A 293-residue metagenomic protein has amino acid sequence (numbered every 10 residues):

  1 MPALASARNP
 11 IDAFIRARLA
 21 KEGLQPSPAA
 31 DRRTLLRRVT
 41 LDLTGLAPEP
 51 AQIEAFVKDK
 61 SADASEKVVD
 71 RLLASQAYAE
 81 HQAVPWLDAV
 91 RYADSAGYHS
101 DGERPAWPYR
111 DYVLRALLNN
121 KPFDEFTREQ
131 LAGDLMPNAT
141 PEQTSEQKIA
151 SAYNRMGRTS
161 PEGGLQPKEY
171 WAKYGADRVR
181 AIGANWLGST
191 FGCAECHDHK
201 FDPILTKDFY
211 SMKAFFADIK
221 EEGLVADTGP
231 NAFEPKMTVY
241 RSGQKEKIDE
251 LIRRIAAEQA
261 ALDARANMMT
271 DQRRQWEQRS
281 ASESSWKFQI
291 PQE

Functional and structural regions predicted by a protein language model:
M1-R241: Short, structured secondary-structure elements that scaffold catalytic or ligand/cofactor-binding regions
F233-W286, E293: Long, non-membrane, amphipathic alpha-helices that form coiled-coils
